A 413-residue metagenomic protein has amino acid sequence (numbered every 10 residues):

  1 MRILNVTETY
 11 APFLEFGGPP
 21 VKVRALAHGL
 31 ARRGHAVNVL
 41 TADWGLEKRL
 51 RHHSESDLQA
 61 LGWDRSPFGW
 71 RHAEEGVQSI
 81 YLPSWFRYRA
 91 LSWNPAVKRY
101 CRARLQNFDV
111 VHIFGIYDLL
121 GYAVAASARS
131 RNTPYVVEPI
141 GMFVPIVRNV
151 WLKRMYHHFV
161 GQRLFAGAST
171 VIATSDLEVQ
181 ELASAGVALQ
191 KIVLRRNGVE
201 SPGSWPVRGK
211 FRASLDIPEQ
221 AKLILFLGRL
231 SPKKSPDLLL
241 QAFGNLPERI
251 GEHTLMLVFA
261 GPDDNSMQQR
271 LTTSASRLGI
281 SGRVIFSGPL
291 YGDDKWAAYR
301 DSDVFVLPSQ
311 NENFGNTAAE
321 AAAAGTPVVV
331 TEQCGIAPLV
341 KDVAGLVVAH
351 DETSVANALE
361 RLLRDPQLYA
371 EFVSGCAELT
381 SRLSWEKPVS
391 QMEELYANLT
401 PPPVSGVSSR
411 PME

Functional and structural regions predicted by a protein language model:
L4, P218-K234, L240-F243, V258 (+1 more regions): Conserved donor-binding/catalytic core segment of Leloir-type glycosyltransferases
G45-L46, V199, L227, M256-T272 (+1 more regions): Glycosyltransferase donor-sugar binding loop
R51-F68, S204-I217: A short helix/loop element that forms part of the nucleotide-sugar donor recognition site in Leloir-type
P134, V144-G167: Nucleotide-sugar donor phosphate/pyrophosphate-binding loop at the beta->alpha transition of glycosyltransferases
L177, G198: Carbohydrate-associated surface elements
Q310: Aromatic "clamp/platform" in nucleotide-sugar-dependent glycosyltransferases that forms part of the donor/acceptor
P327-V330: Short hydrophobic beta-strand element within catalytic cores of glycosyltransferases and related nucleotide-activated
D342, L346-T353, R361-Q367: Conserved acidic donor-binding segment of nucleotide-sugar-dependent glycosyltransferases
